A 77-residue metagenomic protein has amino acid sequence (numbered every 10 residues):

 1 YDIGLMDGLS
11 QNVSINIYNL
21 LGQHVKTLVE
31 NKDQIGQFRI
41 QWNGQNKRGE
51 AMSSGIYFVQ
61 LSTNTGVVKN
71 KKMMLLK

Functional and structural regions predicted by a protein language model:
Y1-I17, T27-N31, R39-W42, S62-V67: Glycine-centered coil/turn sites that cap beta-strands in beta-rich domains
H24-K26, S54: Short, well-structured beta-strand-loop connectors
K32, Q41, R48-K77: C-terminal tail/sorting-segment detector
